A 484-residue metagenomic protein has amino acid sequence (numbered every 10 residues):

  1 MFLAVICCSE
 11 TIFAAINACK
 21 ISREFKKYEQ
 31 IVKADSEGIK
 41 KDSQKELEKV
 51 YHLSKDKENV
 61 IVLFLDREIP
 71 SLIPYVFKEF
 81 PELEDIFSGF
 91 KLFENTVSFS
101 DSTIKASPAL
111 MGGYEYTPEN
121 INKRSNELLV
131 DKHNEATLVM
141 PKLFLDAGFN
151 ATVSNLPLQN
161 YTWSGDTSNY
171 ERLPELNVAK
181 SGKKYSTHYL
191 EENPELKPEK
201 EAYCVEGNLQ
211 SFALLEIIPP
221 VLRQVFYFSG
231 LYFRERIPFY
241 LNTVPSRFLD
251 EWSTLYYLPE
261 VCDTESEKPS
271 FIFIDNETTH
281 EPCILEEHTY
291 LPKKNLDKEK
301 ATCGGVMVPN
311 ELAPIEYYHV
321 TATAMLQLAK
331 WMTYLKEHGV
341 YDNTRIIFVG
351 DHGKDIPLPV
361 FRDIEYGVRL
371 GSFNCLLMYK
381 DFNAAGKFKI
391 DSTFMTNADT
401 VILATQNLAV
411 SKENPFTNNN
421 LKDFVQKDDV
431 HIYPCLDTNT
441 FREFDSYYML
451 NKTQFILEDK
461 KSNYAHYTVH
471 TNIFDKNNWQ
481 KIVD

Functional and structural regions predicted by a protein language model:
M1-D484: Catalytic domains that recognize anionic headgroups
